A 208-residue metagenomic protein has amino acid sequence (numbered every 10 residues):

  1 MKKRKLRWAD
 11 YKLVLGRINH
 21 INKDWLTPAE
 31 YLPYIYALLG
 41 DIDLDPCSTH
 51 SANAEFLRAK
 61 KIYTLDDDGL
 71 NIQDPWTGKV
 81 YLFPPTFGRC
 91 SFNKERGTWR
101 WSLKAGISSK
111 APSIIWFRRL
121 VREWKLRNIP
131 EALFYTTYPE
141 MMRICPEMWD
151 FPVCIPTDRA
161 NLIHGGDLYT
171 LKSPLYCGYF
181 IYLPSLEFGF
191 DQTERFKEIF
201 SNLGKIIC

Functional and structural regions predicted by a protein language model:
M1-C208: Class I S-adenosyl-L-methionine-dependent methyltransferase catalytic core
